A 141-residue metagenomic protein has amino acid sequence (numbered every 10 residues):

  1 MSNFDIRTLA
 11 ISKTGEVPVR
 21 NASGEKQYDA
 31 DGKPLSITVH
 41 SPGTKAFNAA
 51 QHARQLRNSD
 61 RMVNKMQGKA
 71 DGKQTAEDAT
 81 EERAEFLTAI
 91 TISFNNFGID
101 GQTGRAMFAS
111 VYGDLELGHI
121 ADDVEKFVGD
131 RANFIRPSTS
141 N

Functional and structural regions predicted by a protein language model:
M1-A10, T75, S93, G104: Short, solvent-exposed coil/turn linker segments
M1-K65, F134-N141: Short, charged/polar N-terminal "headpieces" of proteins
D5, D78-E82, D130-I135: Noncatalytic linker/hinge segments flanking ATPase motor cores
L35-S36, M66-Q74, M107-Y112: Charged, low-complexity surface segments at secondary-structure and domain boundaries
A50-R57, I90, D114, F127: Residues that form generic nucleotide/phosphate-binding pockets
Q55-S93, F97: Negatively charged, Asp/Glu-rich surface segments that serve as flexible interaction/assembly modules
F94-N141: C-terminal charged interaction modules
